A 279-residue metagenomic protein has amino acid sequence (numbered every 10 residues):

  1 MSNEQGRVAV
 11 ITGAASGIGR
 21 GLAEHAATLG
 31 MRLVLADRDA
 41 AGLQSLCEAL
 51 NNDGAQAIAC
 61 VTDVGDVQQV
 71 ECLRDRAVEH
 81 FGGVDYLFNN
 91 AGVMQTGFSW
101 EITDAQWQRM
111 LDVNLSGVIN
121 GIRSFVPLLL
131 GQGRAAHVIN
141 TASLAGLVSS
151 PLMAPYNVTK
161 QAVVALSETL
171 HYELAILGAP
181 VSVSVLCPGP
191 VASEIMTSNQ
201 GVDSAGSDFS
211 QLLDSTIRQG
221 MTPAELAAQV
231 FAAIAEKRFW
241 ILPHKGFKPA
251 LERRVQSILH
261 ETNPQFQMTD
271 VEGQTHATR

Functional and structural regions predicted by a protein language model:
S2-V34: Canonical Rossmann dinucleotide-binding motif of NAD(H)/NADP(H)-dependent dehydrogenases/reductases, specifically
L29-L46: Conserved glycine-rich Rossmann-like NAD(P)H-binding loop of the short-chain dehydrogenase/reductase
A40-A41, V61-C72, D104: The beta1-alpha1 cofactor-binding region of Rossmann-like NAD(H)/NADP(H)-dependent oxidoreductases
F98-S99, Q106-L111: Substrate-binding pocket helix/loop in short-chain dehydrogenase/reductase
I122, T159: Active-site helix of classical SDR
S143: Residue(s) in the substrate-gating loop at a strand-loop-helix junction that position the organic substrate next
A175-I241: SDR active-site lid
